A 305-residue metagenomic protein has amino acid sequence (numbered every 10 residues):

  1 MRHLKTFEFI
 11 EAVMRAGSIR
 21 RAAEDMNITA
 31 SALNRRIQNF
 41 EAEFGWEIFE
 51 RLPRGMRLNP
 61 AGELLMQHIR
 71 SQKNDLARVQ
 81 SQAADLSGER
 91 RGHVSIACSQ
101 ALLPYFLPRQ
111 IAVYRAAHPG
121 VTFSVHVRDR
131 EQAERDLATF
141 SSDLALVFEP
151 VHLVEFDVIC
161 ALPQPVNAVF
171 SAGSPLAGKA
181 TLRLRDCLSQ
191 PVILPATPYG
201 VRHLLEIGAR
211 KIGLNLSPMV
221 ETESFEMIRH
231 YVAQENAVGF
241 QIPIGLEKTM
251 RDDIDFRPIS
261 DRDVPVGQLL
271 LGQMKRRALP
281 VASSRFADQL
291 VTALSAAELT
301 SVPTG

Functional and structural regions predicted by a protein language model:
E11-T29: Short helix-boundary/capping micro-motifs
R15, E41-L58, E63: A short LG(V/I)-centered, amphipathic sequence patch enriched for acidic residue(s) preceding the LG motif
R91-V154, T222: Central regulatory/effector-binding core of bacterial HTH transcription factors
F106, D255-T300: A late-sequence structural motif
D129-E134, A138-S142, V147-F148, P198-R257: Hydrophobic hinge/microswitch elements
L153-V192: Flexible hinge/capping segments at coil-to-helix
V154-C160, Q164, K179, E226-R276: Beta-alpha-beta core module
A177, P191-I212, L279-D288, A293-P303: Secondary-structure junction motif
